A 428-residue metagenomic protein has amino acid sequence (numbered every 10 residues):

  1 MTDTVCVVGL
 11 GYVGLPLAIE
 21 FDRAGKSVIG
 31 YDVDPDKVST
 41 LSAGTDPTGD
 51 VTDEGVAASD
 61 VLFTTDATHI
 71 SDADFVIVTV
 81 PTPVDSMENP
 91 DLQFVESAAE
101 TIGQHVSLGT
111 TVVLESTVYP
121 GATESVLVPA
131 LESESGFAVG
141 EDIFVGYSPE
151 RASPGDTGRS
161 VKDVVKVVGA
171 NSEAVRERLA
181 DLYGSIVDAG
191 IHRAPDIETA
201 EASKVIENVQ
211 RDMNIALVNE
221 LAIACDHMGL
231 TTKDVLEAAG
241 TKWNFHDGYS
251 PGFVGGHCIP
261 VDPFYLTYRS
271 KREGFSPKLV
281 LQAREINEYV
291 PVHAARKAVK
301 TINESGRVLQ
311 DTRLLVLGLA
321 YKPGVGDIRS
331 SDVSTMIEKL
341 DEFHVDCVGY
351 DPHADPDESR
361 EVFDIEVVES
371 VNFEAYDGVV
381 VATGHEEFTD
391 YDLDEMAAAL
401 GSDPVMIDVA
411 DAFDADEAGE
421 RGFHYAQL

Functional and structural regions predicted by a protein language model:
M1-L428: Structural/interface elements that position substrates and couple domains in central-metabolism enzymes
